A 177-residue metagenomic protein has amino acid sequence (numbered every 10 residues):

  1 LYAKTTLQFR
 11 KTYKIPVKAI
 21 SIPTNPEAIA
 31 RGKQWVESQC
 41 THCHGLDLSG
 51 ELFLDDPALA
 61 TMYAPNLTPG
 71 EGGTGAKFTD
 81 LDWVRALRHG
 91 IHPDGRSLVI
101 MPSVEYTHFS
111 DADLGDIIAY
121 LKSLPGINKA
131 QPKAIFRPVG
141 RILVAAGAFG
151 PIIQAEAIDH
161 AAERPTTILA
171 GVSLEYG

Functional and structural regions predicted by a protein language model:
L1-A3, T79-H92, E105-Q131: C-terminal capping alpha-helices of c-type cytochrome domains
L1-K11: N-terminal type II signal-anchor transmembrane helix that functions as the membrane-insertion/stop-transfer segment
T12-V36, G147-G177: Electrostatic cytochrome c docking/interface patches
T24-N25, I29, H89, G95 (+4 more regions): Interaction-mediating elements
G32, E37-L46, W83, I117 (+1 more regions): The canonical Cys-X-X-Cys-His
K33, D47-R85, S97-S110, I135-A148 (+1 more regions): Gly/Gly-Pro-rich "capping" loops immediately C-terminal to redox-active cysteine motifs in periplasmic/lumenal
C43-S49, R88-H89, P102, Y106 (+2 more regions): Detector for the c-type heme attachment site
S49, I91-R96, S123-P132, I168-L174: Inter-heme linker and motif-flanking segments adjacent to c-type heme-binding CXXCH motifs in c-type cytochromes
